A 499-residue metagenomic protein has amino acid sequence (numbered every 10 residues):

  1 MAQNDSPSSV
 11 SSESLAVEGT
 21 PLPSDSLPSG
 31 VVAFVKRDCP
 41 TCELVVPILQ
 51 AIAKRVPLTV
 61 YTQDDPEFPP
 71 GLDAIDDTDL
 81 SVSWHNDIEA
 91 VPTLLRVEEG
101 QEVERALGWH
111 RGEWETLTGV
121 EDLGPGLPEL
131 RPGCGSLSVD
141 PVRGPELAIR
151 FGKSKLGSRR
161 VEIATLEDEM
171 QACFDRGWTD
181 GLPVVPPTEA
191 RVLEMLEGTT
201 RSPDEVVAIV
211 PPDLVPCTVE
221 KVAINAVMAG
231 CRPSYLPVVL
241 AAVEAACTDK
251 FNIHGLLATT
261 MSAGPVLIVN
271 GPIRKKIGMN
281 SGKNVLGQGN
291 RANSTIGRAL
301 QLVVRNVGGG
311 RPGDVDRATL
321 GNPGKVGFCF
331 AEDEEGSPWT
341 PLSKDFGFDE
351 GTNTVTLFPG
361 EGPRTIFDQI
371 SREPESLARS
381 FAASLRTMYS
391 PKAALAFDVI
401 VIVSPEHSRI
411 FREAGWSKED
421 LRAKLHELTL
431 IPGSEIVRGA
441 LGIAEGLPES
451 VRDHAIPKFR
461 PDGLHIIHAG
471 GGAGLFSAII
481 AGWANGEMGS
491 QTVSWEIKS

Functional and structural regions predicted by a protein language model:
P7-V31: A short beta-strand-turn-helix
P23-L49, L58-Y61: Short active-site neighborhood of thiol/selenol oxidoreductases, capturing the structured segment around
F34-D38, Y61-D64, S404-E406, A469: Structural motif
R55-D79: Thiol-based oxidoreductase modules, predominantly thioredoxin-like and allied folds used for disulfide exchange
V82-S83: PDZ/PDZ-like domain micro-motif
E89-A90, L95-G133: Non-catalytic, surface beta->alpha helical segment in thiol-disulfide oxidoreductase systems
G124-G157, A164: Iron-sulfur (Fe-S) cluster-binding modules
A148-S499: Non-transmembrane, aqueous-exposed alpha-helical and coiled segments at domain scale
